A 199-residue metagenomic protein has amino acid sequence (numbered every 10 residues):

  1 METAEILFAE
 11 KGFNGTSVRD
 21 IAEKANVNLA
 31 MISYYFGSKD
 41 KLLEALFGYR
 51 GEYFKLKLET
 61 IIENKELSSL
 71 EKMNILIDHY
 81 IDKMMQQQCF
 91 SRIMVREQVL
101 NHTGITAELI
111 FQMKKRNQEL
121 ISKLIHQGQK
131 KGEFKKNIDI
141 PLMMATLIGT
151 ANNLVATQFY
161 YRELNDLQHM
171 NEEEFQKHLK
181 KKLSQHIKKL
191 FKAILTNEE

Functional and structural regions predicted by a protein language model:
M1, L43, F47, G51 (+5 more regions): Amphipathic, non-transmembrane alpha-helical scaffold segments
M1-E2, N14-G15, Y35-E59, E63 (+1 more regions): An amphipathic alpha-helix adjacent to DNA-recognition modules
T3-F8, Y80: Short hydrophobic clusters on alpha-helical segments that form packing/core surfaces in small helical domains
L7-K41, A45: Helix-turn-helix
T60-R92, I140-L147: Hydrophobic alpha-helical connector segments
I75, H79-D82, Q86, K115 (+2 more regions): C-terminal peripheral helix-coil segments that are non-catalytic and often amphipathic
Q86-A107, Q158-L167: Amphipathic alpha-helical segments used for helix-helix packing
E108-M113, K130-T146: All-alpha amphipathic helical-bundle segments outside canonical DNA-binding/catalytic cores that form hydrophobic
